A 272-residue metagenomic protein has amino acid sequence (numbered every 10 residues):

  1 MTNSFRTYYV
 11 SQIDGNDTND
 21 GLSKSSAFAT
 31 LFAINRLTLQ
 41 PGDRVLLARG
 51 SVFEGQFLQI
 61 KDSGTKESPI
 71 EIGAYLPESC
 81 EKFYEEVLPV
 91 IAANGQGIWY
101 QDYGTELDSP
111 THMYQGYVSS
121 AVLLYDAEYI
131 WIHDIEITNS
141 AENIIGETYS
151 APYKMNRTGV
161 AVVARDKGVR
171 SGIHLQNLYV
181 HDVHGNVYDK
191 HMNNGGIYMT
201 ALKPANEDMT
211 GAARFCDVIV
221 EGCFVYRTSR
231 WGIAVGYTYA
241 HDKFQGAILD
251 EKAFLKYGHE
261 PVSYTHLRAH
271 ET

Functional and structural regions predicted by a protein language model:
R6, D43, Q56, S68-I70 (+7 more regions): The right-handed parallel beta-helix/beta-solenoid scaffold, focusing on the short coil/turn and N-cap positions
Q12-A48, V52-E54: Acidic Gly/Asp/Thr-rich repetitive segments characteristic of extracellular carbohydrate-active and adhesion proteins
A48, G73-Y75, Y125, H133 (+9 more regions): Feature marks extracellular polysaccharide-active and adherence modules
G55-L58, G95-Q96, V118-A121, A141-Y149 (+6 more regions): Short glycine/acidic-rich loop motifs that flank beta-strands on beta-rich extracellular proteins
S63-Y153, D182-Y188: Right-handed parallel beta-helix/beta-spiral solenoid domain characteristic of secreted/periplasmic
I72, I130-I132, R170, H174-L175 (+4 more regions): All-beta strand scaffolds that present successive hydrophobic residues in beta-strands
E106-H112, E147-P152, P204-A212, A240-H259: Intrinsically disordered, low-complexity Ser/Thr- and acidic-rich flexible linkers and loops, especially at boundaries
T265-T272: Conserved small/polar residues in nucleotide/adenosyl-binding loops
